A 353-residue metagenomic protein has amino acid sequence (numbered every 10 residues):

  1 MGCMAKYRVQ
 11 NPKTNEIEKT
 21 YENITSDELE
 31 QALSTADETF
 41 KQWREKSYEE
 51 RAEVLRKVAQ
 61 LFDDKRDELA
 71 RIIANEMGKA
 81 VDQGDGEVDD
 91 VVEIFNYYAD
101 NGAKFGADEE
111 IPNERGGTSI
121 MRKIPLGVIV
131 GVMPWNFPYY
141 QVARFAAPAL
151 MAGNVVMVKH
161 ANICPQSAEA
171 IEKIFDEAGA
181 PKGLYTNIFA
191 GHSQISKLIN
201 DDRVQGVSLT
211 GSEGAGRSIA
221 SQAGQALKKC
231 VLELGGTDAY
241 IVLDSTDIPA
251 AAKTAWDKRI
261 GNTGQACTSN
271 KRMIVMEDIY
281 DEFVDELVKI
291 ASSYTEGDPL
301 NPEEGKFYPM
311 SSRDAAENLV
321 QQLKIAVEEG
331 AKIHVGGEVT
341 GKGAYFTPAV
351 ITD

Functional and structural regions predicted by a protein language model:
M1-G117, S293: N-terminal Rossmann-like NAD(P)+-binding subdomain of aldehyde/semialdehyde dehydrogenases
N15, R51, I73, F95 (+7 more regions): Residue-level signal for inorganic ion chemistry
E18, G214-D353: ALDH superfamily catalytic-core signature
L33, L55, A70, V91-V92 (+7 more regions): A general structural signal for well-ordered alpha-helical segments in protein cores
F40, R44, A59-R66, A70 (+13 more regions): Structural signal for hydrophobic packing residues in well-ordered secondary-structure cores of soluble enzyme domains
E50, V54, V58, L69 (+3 more regions): Short amphipathic alpha-helical coupling segments at ligand-binding clamshell hinges and other catalytic/signaling
E109-A250: Rossmann-like NAD(P) dinucleotide-binding subdomain of oxidoreductase/dehydrogenase enzymes
